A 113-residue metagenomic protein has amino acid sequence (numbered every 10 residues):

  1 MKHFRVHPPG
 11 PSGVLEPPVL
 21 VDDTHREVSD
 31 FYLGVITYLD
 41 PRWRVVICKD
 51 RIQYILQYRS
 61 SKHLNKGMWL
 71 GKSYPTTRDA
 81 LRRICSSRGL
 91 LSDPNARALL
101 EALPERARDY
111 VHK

Functional and structural regions predicted by a protein language model:
K2-Y32, S60-S61, N65-K113: Mixed-charge, Lys/Arg-enriched low-complexity segments
I36-Q57: Amphipathic, interaction-prone secondary-structure segments
